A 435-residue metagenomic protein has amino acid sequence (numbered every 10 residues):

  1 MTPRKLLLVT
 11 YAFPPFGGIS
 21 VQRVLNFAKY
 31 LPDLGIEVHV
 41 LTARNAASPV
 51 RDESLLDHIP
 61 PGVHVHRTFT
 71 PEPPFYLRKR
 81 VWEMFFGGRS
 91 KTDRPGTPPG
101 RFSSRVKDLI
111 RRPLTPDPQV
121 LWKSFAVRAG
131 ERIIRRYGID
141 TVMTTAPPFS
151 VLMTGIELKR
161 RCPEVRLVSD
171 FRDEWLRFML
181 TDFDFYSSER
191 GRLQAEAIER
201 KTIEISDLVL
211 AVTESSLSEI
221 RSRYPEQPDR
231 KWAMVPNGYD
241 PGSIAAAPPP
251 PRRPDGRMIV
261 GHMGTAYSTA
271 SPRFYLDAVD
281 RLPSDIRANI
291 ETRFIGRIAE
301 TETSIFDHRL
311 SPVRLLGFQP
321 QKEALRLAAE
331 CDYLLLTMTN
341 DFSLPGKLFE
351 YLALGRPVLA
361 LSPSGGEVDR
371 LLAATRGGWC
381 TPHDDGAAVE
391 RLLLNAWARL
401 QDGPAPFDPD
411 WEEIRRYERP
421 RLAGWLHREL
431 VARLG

Functional and structural regions predicted by a protein language model:
M1-P74, L208, E214-L217, L282-P283 (+3 more regions): N-terminal subdomain of nucleotide-sugar transferases
T42-S124: A conserved catalytic-core segment of Leloir-type glycosyltransferases
P74-L77, R221, G238-P254: Acidic anion/phosphate-binding donor-loop and adjacent secondary structure in glycosyltransferase catalytic cores
D207, R326-S343: Acidic donor-binding loop of glycosyltransferase active sites
S215, V235-G238: Carbohydrate-associated surface elements
R252-A270, L276-V279, L422: Conserved donor-binding/catalytic core segment of Leloir-type glycosyltransferases
I286-L325: Nucleotide-activated donor-binding/catalytic signature segment of Leloir-type glycosyltransferases, i.e., the conserved
D384, A388, Q401-A432: A charged, aromatic-enriched C-terminal amphipathic alpha-helix characteristic of glycosyltransferases across folds
